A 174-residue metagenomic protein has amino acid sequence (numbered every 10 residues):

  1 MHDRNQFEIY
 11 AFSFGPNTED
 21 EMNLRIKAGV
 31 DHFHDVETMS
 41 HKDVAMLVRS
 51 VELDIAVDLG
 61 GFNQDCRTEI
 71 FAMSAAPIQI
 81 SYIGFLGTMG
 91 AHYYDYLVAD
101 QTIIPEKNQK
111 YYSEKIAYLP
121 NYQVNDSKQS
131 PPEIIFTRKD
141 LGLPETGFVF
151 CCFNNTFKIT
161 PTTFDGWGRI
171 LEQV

Functional and structural regions predicted by a protein language model:
M1-F7, Y122-V174: Conserved catalytic-core segment of nucleotide-activated headgroup transferases in glycan assembly
M1-Y94, Q101-Q109: Conserved nucleotide-cofactor-binding alpha/beta core module
E19-M22, G90, K115, E133 (+1 more regions): Alpha-helical structural motif
K27, A45, S113, D165-G168: Generic alpha-helical structural signal
I78, D95, K115, T146-V149: A generic secondary-structure signal marking the coil-to-beta-strand transition
I83-F85, D100-T102, N121-Y122, F153-N155: Structured loops at beta-to-helix junctions and adjacent beta-edge loops in soluble globular domains
D95-K107, Y112-S127: Donor nucleotide-sugar binding/catalytic pocket of nucleotide-sugar-dependent glycosyltransferases
